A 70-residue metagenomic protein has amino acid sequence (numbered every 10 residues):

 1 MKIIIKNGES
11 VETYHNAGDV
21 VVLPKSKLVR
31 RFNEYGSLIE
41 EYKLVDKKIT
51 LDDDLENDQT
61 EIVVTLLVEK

Functional and structural regions predicted by a protein language model:
K2-R30: N-terminal acidic leader/helix
S10-Y14, S37-E40, K70: Short, surface-exposed beta-strand/loop "edge" segments at domain boundaries and coil↔beta transitions
V21-N57: Acidic, low-complexity, intrinsically disordered interaction modules
D54-K70: Short solvent-exposed strand/turn elements
